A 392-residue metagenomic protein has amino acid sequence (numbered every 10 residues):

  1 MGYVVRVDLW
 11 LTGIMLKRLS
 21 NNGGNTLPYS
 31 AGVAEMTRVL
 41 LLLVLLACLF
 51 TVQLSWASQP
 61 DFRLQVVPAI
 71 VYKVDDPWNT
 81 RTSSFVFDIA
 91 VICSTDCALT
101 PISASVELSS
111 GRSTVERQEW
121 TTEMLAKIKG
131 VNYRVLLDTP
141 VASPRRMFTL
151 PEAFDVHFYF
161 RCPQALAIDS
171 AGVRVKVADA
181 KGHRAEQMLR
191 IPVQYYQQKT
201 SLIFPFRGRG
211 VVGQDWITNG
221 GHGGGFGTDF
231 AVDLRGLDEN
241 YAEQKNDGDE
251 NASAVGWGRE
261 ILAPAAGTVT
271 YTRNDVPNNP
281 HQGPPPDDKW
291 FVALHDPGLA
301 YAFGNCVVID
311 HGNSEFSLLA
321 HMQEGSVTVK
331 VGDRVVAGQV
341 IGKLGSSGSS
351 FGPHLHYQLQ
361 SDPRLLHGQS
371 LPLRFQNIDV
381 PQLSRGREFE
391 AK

Functional and structural regions predicted by a protein language model:
V4-L9, N22: Intrinsically disordered, low-complexity proline-rich regions
S30-L41: Bacterial N-terminal signal peptides that target proteins for export
L42-T51: Bacterial N-terminal signal peptides
S58-A265, T272, Q376, V380-K392: Polar/charged, compositionally biased leader and regulatory segments
Y195-L202, V211-V212, K245-N246, D288-W290 (+4 more regions): Acidic, glycine-rich catalytic/binding loops that coordinate metals and/or anionic ligands
E260-T272, T328-L344: Short, well-structured beta-strand-loop connectors
A266-Q323: Zn2+-dependent peptidoglycan hydrolase active-site motif and core
